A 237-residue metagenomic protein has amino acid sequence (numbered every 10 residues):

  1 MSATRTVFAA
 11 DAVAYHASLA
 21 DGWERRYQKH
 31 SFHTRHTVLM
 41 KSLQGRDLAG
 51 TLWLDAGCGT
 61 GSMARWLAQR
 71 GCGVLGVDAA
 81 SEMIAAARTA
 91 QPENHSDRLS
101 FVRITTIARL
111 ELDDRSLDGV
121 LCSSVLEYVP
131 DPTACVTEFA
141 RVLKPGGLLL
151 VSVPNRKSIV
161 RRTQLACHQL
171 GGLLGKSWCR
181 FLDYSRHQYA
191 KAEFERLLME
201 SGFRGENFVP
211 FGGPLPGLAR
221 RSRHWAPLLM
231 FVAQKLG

Functional and structural regions predicted by a protein language model:
M1-D47, W66, G212, W225-A226: Conserved class I S-adenosyl-L-methionine
G50-G59: Conserved class I S-adenosyl-L-methionine
T60-R109: Class I SAM-dependent methyltransferase SAM/SAH-binding core
L121: A conserved beta-strand element that flanks and buttresses the S-adenosyl-L-methionine
T133-P145: A short glycine-rich, Lys/Arg-flanked "PGG" loop and its adjoining helix->strand segment in the class I
L150-L173: Conserved class I S-adenosyl-L-methionine
Q164-G172, K191-G237: A C-terminal cap/extension of S-adenosyl-L-methionine-dependent methyltransferases that defines the acceptor-substrate
S177-E193: Acceptor-substrate binding/catalytic loop of class I
